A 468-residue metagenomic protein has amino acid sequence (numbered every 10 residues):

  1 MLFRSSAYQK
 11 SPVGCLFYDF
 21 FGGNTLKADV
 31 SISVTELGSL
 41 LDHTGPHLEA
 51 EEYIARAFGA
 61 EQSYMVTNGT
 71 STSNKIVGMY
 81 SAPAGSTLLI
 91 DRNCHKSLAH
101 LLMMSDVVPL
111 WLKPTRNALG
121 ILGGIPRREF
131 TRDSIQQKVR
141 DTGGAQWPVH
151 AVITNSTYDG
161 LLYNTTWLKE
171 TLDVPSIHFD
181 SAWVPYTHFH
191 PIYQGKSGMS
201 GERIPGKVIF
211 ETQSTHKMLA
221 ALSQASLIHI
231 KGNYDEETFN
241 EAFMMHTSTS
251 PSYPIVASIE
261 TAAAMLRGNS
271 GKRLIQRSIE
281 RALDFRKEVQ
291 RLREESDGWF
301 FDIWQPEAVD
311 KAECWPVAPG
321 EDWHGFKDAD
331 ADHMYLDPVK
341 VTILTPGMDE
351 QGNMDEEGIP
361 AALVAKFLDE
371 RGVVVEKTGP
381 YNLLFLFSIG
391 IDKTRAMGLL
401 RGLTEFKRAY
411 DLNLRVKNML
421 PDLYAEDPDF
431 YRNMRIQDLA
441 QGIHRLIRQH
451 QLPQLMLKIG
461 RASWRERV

Functional and structural regions predicted by a protein language model:
M1-S39, T44, R56, N269-V468: Non-catalytic terminal extensions of PLP-dependent enzymes
F17-F21, T25-M104, L110: Long, structured ligand/cofactor-binding scaffold of large enzymes
L37, Y64-V66, A151-T154, L384-S388: Short glycine-rich or small-residue beta-strand-to-loop segments that form or flank ligand, phosphate, metal/Fe-S
E49-S63, A182-Y193, G201-V208, V317-D328: Short N-terminal secondary-structure initiator segments
A50-Y53, D141, G198-S200, S214-T215 (+2 more regions): Intrinsically disordered, low-complexity boundary segments flanking structured domains
V66-T67, S252, T378: Alpha-helix N-cap/helix-initiation sites
T70-R293: Conserved PLP-enzyme active-site core in the AAT-like
